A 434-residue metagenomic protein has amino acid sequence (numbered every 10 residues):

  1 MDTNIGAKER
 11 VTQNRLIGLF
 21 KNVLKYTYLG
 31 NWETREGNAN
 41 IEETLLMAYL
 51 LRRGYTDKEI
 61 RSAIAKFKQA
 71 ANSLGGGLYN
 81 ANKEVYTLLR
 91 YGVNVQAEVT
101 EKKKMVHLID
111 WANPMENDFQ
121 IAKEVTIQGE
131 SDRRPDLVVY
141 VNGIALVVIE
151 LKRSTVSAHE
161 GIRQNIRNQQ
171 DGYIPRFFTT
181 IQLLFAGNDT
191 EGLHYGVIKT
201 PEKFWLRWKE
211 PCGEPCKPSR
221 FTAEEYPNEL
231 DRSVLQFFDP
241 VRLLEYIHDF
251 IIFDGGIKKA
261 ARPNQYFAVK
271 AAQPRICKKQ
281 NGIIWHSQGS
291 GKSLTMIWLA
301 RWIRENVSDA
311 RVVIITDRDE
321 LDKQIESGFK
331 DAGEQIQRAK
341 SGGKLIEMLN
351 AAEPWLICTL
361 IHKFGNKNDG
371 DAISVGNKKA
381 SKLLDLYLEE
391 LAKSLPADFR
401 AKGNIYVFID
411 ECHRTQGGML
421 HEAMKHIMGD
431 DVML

Functional and structural regions predicted by a protein language model:
M1-R311, E320-I336, A352-L356, H362 (+3 more regions): ATP-dependent helicase/translocase motor core
Q170-G187, A339-G343, Y406-I409, R414 (+2 more regions): Phosphate/diphosphate-binding loops
I314: Conserved SAM-binding loop
D317: Conserved H-loop
L321, K363-N366, E411-T415: Residues immediately C-terminal
I336-N350: Functional beta-strand-loop-alpha-helix junction segments that form "active/interaction loops" within catalytic
I346-L349, A392-A397: Conserved alpha-helical scaffold flanking the Walker A/P-loop in AAA+ ATPase domains
N377-L386, L395-M433: SF2 helicase catalytic motif II
